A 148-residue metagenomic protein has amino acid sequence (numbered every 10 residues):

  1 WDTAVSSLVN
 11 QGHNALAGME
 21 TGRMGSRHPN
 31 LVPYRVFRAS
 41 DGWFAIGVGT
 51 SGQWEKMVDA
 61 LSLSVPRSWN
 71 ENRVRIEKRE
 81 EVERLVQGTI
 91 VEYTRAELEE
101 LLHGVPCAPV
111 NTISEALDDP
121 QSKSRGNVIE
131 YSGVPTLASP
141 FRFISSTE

Functional and structural regions predicted by a protein language model:
W1-G49, K56-D59: Active-site-adjacent "lid/gating" segments in soluble enzymes
A4-V5, K78, E115-P120: Beta-rich nucleic-acid/ligand-interaction surfaces
T21, V65, P106-C107, I129: Residue-level detector of short coil/turn "hinge" positions at structural boundaries
M24, L98-H103, S132-P135: Short coil/turn segments at secondary-structure boundaries
V32-V105: Aromatic-enriched alpha-helical interface/lid elements that frame and gate functional surfaces
R38, E115-E148: Terminal low-complexity tails and localization/encapsulation signals of metabolic enzymes
I46, V110, F143: Hydrophobic residues at beta-strand termini and immediately following loops that shape nucleotide-binding pockets
E100-S122: Conserved PLP cofactor-binding pocket of PLP-dependent enzymes
